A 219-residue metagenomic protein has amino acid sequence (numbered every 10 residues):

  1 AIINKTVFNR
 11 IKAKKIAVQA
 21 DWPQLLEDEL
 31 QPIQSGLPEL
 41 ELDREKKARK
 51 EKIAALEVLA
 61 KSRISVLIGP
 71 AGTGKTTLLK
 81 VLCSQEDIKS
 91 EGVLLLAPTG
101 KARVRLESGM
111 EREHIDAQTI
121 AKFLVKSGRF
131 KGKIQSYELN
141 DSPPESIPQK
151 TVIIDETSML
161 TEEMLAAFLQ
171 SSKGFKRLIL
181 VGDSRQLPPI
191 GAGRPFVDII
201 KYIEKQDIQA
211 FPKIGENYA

Functional and structural regions predicted by a protein language model:
A1-A219: Conserved ATP-binding/catalytic motifs of P-loop helicase motor domains
